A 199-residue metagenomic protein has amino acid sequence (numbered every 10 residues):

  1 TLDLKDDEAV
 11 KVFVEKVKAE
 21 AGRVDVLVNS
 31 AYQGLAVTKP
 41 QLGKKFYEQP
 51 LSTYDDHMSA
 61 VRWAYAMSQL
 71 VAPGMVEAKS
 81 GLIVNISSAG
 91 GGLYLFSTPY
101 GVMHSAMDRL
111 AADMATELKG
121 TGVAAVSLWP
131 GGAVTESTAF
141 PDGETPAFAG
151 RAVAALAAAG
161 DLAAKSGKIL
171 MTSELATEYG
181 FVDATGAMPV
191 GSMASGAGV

Functional and structural regions predicted by a protein language model:
T1-F13, L51: The beta1-alpha1 cofactor-binding region of Rossmann-like NAD(H)/NADP(H)-dependent oxidoreductases
L2-D6, A133, L175: Hydrophobic pocket-lining residues within nucleotide cofactor-binding pockets
K16-N29, L35, A66, A124: A glycine-rich helix->loop->beta "capping" turn within Rossmann-like NAD(P)(H)-dependent oxidoreductase domains
E20, A78, A159-L162: Generic structural signal for alpha-helix termini and adjacent loop/cap motifs
Q33-V37, K45-T53, H57-A60, V76 (+3 more regions): Catalytic loop of short-chain dehydrogenase/reductase
K39-F46, D183-M188: Short, flexible, mixed-charge acidic loops at enzyme active sites
R62, G120, S127-L128, F140-V199: C-terminal helical subdomain
S68-Q69, A112: A short, exposed helix-loop element centered on a Lys and neighboring polar residues
